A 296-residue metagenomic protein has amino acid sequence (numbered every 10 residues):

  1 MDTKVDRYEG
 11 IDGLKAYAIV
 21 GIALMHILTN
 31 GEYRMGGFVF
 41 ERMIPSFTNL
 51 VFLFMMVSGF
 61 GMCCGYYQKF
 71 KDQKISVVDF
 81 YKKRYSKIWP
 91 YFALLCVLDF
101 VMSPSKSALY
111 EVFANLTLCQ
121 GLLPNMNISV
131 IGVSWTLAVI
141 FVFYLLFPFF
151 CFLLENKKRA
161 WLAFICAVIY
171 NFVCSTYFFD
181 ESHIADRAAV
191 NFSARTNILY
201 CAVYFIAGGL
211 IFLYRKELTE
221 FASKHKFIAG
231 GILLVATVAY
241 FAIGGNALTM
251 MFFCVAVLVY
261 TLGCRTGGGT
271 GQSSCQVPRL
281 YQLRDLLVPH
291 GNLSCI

Functional and structural regions predicted by a protein language model:
M1-D180, G268, Q282: Membrane-cytosol interface segments of multi-pass membrane proteins, especially ER/Golgi lipid-handling enzymes
M1-G10, K216-I228, T266-G269: Short, Lys/Arg-enriched, disordered terminal segments
E9, V39-V51, M126-V139, T176-A207 (+1 more regions): Interfacial loop-to-helix transition and helix-capping segments at the boundaries of transmembrane helices
M56, F60-Q68, F143, F147-E155 (+4 more regions): Hydrophobic transmembrane alpha-helices
Q73-K74, L95-S103, Q120-S129, H183-N191 (+3 more regions): Short juxtamembrane and helix-loop transition motifs at transmembrane-helix boundaries in membrane proteins
I75-K87, S223-A236, P278: Interfacial transmembrane-helix boundary/kink motif in multi-pass membrane proteins
V101, F205, G230-I296: Alpha-helical transmembrane segments of multi-pass integral membrane proteins
E155-F164, E220-A229, S273: Membrane-interfacial entry segments at the cytosolic side of transmembrane helices
